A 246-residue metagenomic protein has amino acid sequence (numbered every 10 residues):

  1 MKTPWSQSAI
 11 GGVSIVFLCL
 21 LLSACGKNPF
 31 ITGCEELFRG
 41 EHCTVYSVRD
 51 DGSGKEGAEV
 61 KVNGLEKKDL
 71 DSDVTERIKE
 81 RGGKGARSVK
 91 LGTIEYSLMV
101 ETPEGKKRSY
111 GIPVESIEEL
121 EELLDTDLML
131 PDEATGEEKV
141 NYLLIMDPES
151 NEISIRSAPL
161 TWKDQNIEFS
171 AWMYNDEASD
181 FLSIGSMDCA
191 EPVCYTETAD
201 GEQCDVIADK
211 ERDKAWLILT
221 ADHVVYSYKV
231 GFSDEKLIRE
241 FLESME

Functional and structural regions predicted by a protein language model:
M1-T3, G33, V45: Short intrinsically disordered, low-complexity coil segments enriched in acidic
K2-V13: Bacterial N-terminal signal peptides that target proteins for export
G12-L20: Sec-dependent N-terminal signal peptides
L22-A24: C-terminal motif of bacterial Sec signal peptides marking the signal peptidase cleavage site
G26-G33: Bacterial lipoprotein signal-peptidase II cleavage site
E35, G40-W216, T220-A221: Short, solvent-exposed recognition patches
D222-E246: Surface-exposed amphipathic alpha-helical segments
